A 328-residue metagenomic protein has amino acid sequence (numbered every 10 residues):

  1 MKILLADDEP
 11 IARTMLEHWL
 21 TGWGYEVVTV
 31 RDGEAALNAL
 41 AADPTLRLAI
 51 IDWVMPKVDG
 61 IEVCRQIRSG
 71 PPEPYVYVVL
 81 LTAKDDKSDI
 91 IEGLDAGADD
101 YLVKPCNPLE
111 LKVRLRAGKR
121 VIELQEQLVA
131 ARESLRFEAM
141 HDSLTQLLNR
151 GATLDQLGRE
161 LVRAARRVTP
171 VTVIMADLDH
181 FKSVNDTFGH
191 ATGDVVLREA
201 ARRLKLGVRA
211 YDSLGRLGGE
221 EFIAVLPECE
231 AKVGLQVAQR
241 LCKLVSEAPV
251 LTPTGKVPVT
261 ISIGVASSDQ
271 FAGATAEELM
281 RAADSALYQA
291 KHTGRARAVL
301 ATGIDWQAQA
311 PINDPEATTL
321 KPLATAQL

Functional and structural regions predicted by a protein language model:
T14-G22: Charged docking surfaces used in two-component/phosphorelay signaling
G93, N107-S143, G151-V162, D212-S213 (+1 more regions): Signal-transducing coiled-coil linker helices
R136-D155, A176-H190, R198: Conserved nucleotide-binding and Mg2+-coordinating catalytic segments in signaling enzymes
Q156, D179, T192-S213, E221 (+1 more regions): Active-site-proximal alpha-helical element of nucleotidyl cyclase-like catalytic domains and analogous helices
S213-R216, V257: A short pre-motif secondary-structure segment
L235, S268-A301, D305-L328: Catalytic-core segments of nucleotide cyclases and related cyclic-nucleotide turnover enzymes
